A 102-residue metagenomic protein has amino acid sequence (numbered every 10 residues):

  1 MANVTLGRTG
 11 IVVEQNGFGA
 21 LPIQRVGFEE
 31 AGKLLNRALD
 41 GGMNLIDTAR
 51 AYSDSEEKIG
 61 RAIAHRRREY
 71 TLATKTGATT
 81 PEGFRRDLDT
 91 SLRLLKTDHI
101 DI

Functional and structural regions predicted by a protein language model:
M1-Y70: N-terminal binding-site loop/beta-alpha segment at the start of enzyme catalytic domains that lines or forms
L21, T74, T90: Short, flexible active-site loop motifs that bind/organize anionic cofactors or intermediates
V26-E29, D40, T79-I102: Glycine/proline-rich, positively charged, aromatic-decorated active-site loop/lid region on the catalytic face
D47, K75, D101: Acidic active-site catalytic centers that drive phospho-/nucleotidyl reactions and related ester hydrolyses
A51-Y52, H65-R86, L95: Structural motif corresponding to the early beta-alpha repeats
